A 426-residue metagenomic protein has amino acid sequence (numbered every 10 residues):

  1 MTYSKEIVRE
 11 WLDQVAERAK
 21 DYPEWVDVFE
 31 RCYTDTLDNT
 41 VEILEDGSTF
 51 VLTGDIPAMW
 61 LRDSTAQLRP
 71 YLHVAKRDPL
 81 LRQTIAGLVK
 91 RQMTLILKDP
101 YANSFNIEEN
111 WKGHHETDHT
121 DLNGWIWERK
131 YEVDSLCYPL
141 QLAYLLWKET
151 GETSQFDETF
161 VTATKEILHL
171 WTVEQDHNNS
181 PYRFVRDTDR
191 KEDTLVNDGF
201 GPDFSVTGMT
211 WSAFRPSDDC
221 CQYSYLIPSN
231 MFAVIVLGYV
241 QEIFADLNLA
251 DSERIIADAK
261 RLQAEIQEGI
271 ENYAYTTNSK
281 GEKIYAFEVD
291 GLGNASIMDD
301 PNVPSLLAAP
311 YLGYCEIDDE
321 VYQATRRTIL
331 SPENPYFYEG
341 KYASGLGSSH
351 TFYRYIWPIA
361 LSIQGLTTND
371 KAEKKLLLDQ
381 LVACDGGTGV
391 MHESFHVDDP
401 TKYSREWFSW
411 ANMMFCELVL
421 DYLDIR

Functional and structural regions predicted by a protein language model:
M1-R62: Low-complexity, Ser/Thr/Pro/Gly-enriched N-terminal "stalk/linker" regions
M1-V26, L80, E166-D189, Y314 (+1 more regions): Long, acidic, intrinsically disordered low-complexity segments
I7-D21, A66-P79, Y138-T153, M231-D251 (+3 more regions): Well-ordered alpha-helical scaffold segments within catalytic/enzyme domains
V28, C32, P79-L95, E152-T172 (+4 more regions): Extended, well-ordered alpha-helical scaffold segments
T36-D46, N110-D118, D203-R215, Y336 (+1 more regions): Active-site-adjacent bridging/hinge elements
P57-I85, V89-K191, S409-I425: Aromatic-rich carbohydrate-recognition surfaces in CAZymes
L61, L97-Y101, E108, T120 (+3 more regions): Extended ligand-binding clefts on enzyme/binding-domain cores
D118-G124, R129-E132, S296-E316, R354-R426: C-terminal capping/lid segments that line or modulate ligand- or cofactor-binding pockets
